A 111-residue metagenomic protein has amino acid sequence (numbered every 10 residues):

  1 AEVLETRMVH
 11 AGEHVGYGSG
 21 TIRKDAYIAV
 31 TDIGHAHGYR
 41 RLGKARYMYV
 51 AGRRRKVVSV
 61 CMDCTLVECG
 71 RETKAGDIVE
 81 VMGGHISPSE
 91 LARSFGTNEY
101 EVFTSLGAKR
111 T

Functional and structural regions predicted by a protein language model:
A1-T111: Active-site anion/phosphate-binding pocket segments in diverse small-molecule metabolic enzymes
